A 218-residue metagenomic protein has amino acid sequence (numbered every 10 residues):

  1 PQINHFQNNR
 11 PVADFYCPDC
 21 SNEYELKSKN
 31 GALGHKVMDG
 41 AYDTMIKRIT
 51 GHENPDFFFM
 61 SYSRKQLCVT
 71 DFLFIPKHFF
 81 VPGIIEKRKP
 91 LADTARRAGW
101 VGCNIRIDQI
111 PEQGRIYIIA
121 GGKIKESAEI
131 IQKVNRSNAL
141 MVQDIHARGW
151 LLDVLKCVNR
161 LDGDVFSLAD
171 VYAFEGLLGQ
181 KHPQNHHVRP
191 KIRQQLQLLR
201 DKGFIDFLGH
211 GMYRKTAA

Functional and structural regions predicted by a protein language model:
Q2-N8, K27-G31, L208: Short Cys/His-rich "knuckle" micro-motifs
R10-Y24: Cysteine-rich micro-motifs
C20-D39, T44-N54: Short metal-binding segments enriched for Cys and/or His
T70-D153: Long, low-complexity, charged/polar intrinsically disordered regions in eukaryotic proteins
I145-V165, Q197: Positively charged, polyanion-binding regions of nucleic-acid-associated proteins
D170-F174: A short acidic, leucine-rich amphipathic alpha-helix
G176-I192: Short, positively charged loop/turn segments that connect secondary-structure elements
P190-A218: Charged low-complexity interaction tracts in eukaryotic proteins
